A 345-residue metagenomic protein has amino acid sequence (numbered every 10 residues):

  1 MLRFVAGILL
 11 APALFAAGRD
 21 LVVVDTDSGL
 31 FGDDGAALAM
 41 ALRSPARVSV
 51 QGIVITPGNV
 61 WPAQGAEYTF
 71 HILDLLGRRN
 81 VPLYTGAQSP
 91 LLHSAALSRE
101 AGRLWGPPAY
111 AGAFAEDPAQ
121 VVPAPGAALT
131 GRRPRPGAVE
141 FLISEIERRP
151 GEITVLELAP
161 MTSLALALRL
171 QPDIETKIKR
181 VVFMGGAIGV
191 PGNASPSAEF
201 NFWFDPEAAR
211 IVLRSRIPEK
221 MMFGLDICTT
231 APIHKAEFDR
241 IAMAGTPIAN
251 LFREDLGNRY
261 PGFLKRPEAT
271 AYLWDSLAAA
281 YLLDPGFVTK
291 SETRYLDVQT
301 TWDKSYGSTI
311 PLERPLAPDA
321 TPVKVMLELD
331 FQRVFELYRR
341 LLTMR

Functional and structural regions predicted by a protein language model:
M1-G7: Sec-dependent signal peptide recognition, specifically the positively charged N-region followed immediately by
G7-A17: Hydrophobic h-region of N-terminal signal peptides that target proteins for export in Gram-negative bacteria
A17-H71, R78-R79, G112-T230, K235: Active-site histidine-anchored catalytic micro-motif
G18-D20, A39-S49, W203-E207, R214 (+1 more regions): Conformational coupling and interaction surfaces
V60-A66, L91-L92, A187-P191, D297-R314: Short, mixed-charge aromatic SLiMs
T69-I72, E100-G102, F238-R240: Short, hinge-like loop/turn segments at secondary-structure boundaries
L73-G77, Q88, T343: Generic short alpha-helical segment signal, independent of protein family or function, capturing local helix propensity
V81-L129: Surface-exposed loop and adjacent secondary-structure segments within mature catalytic domains
